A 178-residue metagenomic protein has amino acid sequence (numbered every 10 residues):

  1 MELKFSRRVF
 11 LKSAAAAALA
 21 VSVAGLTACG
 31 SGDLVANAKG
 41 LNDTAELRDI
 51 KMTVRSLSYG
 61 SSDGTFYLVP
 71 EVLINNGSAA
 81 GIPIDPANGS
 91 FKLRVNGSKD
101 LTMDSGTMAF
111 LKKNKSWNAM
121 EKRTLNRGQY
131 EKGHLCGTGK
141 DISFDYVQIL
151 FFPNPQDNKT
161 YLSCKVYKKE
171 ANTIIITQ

Functional and structural regions predicted by a protein language model:
M1-A24: N-terminal secretory signal peptides and thylakoid transit peptides that target proteins across membranes
T27-A28: C-terminal motif of bacterial Sec signal peptides marking the signal peptidase cleavage site
V35-S62: Low-complexity, acidic Ser/Thr/Pro/Gly-rich terminal tails and inter-domain linkers that flank the onset of structured
E46-I50, N96, F152-Q156: Short strand-coil-strand connectors
L47, T65-V69, Y130-K132: A general secondary-structure signal for short beta-strands and their flanking turns/coil in non-transmembrane regions
S62-D63, N75-Y130: The feature marks short-to-medium sequence segments in extracytoplasmic or secretory-pathway proteins
L68-N76: Short, well-ordered beta-strand segments enriched in hydrophobic/aromatic residues
L125-Q178: Surface-exposed edge beta-strand/loop patches
